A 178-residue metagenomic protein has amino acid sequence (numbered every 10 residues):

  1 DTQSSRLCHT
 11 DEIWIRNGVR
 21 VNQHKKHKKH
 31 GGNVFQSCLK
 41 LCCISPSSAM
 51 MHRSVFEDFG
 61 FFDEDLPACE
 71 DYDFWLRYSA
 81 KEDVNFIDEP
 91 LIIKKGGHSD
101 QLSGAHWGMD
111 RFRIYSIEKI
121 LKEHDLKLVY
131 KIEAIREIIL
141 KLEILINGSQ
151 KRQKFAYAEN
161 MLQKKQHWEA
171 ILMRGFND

Functional and structural regions predicted by a protein language model:
D1-Q23: Conserved donor NDP-sugar-binding/catalytic core segment of glycosyltransferases
S4, R20, A68, F86 (+3 more regions): Short linear functional motifs in flexible/disordered or boundary regions
S5-R6, I44, F62, V84-N85 (+3 more regions): A general structural signal for well-ordered secondary-structure junctions
W14, S37-C38, K141: Generic hydrophobic, helix-prone segments enriched in Leu/Val/Ile
H24-S116: Conserved nucleotide-sugar donor-binding catalytic segment
G96-D178: C-terminal subregions of glycosyltransferases and related glycan-biosynthesis enzymes
